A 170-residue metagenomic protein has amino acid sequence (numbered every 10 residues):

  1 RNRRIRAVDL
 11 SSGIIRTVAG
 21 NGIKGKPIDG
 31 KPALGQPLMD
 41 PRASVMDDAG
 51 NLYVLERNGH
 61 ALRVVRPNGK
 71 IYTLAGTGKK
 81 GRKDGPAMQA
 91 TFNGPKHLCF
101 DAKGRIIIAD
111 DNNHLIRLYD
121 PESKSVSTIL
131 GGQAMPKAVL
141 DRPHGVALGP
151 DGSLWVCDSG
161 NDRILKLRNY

Functional and structural regions predicted by a protein language model:
R1, L10, R57, D111 (+1 more regions): Short loop/turn segments immediately following the C-termini of beta-strands
D9-G13, V65-K70, D120-K124, R168-Y170: Short loop/turn segments that connect beta-strands within beta-propeller blades
S12-D40, K70-G94, S123-G145: Gly/Pro-rich loop segments of beta-rich domains
M46-A49, F100-K103, L148-D151: Residue-level detector of Asp-centered blade-edge/turn motifs that repeat once per structural unit in beta-propeller
N51-V54, R105-I107, S153-W155: Conserved beta-propeller blade signature
R142-Y170: Blade-level signature of beta-propeller repeat domains, shared across WD40, Kelch, NHL, RCC1 and BNR/Asp-box propellers
